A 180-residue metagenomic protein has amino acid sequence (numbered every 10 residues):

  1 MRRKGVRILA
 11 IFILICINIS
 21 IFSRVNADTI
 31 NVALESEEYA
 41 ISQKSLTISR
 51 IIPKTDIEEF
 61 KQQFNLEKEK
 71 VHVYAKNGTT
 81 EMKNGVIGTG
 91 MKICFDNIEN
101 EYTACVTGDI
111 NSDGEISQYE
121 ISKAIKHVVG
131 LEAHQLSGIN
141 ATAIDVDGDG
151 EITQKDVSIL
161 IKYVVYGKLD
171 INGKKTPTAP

Functional and structural regions predicted by a protein language model:
R2-N26: Sec-dependent N-terminal signal peptides of Gram-positive bacterial secreted proteins and lipoproteins
I8-I13, A33, G130, Q135: Acidic/proline-rich low-complexity IDRs
S23-T29, E37-P180: Cellulosome-associated attachment modules in secreted, modular CAZymes
